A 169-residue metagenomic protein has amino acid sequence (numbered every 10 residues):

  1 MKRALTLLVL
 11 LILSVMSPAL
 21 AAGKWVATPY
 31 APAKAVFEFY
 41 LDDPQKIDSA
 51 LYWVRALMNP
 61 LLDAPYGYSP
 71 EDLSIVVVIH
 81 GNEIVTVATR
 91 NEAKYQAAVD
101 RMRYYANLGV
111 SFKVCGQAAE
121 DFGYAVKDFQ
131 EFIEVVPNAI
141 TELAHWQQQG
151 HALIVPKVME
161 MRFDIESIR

Functional and structural regions predicted by a protein language model:
M1-T6: Bacterial N-terminal signal peptides that target proteins for export
L7-M16: Bacterial N-terminal signal peptides
A19-G23: Boundary at the C-terminal end of the N-terminal hydrophobic targeting segment
P29-P44, I79-I84: Acidic/histidine-rich, surface-exposed loop or edge segments in extracytoplasmic proteins
A35-E38, V76-I79, S111-V114, I154-V155: Structural recognition of the beta-strand scaffold that forms the well-ordered cores of secreted hydrolase catalytic
S49-Y68: Histidine-anchored nucleotide/phosphate-binding helix
Y68-V87: Acidic helix-start/capping segments at beta-turn-to-alpha-helix junctions
A88-R169: A cross-taxonomic marker for long C-terminal extensions/tails that follow the last structured domain
